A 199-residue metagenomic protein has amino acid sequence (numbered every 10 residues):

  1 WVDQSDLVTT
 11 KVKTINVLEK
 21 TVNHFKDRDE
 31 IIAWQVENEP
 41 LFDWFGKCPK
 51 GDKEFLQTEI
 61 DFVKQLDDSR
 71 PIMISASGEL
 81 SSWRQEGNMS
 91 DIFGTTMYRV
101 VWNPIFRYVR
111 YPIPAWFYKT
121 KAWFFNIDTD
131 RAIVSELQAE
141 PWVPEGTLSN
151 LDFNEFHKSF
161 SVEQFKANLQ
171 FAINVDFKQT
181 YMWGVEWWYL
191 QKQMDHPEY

Functional and structural regions predicted by a protein language model:
W1-R84: Active-site mouth of glycoside hydrolases
W1-V12, S90-F93, H157, M194-Y199: Aromatic- and acidic-residue-enriched segments that line the glycan-binding/catalytic groove of carbohydrate-active
D6-L7, W44-G46, F106-R107, D152-E155 (+1 more regions): A short, structure-level motif marking secondary-structure boundaries and short turns
L7-I15, K50-Q57, Y111-W116, E155-K166: Non-membrane alpha-helical structural segments and their capping/turn regions in soluble enzymes
V17-T21, D52-E59, M89, F117-F125 (+2 more regions): A general structural detector for well-ordered alpha-helical segments in enzyme core domains, enriched
R28-I31, S90, F177: Core-facing hydrophobic residues within beta-strands of well-ordered domains
K53, D61, Q65-L148, M182: Glycoside hydrolase catalytic-domain groove-lining segments
R131-Y199: Substrate-binding cleft of secreted/luminal carbohydrate-active enzymes
